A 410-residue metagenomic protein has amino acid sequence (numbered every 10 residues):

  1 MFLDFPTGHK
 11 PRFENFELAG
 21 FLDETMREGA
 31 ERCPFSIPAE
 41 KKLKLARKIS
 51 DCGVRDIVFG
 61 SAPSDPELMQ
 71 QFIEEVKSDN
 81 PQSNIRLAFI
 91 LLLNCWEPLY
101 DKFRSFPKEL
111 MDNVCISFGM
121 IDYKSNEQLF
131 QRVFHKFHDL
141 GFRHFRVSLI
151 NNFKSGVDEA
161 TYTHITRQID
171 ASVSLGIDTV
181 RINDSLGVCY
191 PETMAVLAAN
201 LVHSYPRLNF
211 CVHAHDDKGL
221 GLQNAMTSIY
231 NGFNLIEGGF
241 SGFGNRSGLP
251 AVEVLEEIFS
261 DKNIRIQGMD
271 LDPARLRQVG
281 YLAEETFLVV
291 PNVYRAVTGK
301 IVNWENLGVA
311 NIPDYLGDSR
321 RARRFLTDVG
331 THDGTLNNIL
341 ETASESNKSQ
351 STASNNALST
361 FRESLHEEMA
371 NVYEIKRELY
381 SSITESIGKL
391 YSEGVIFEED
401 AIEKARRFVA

Functional and structural regions predicted by a protein language model:
M1-C95, N337, E341-T342, S346-T352 (+1 more regions): N-terminal capping/small domains of soluble enzymes
M1-T25, R265, M269-A410: A mid-to-C-terminal "edge-of-domain" accessory segment
K10-P34, C115-F118, H138-G156, N200-N209: N-terminal small/glycine-rich loop or linker at the start of catalytic domains across soluble metabolic enzymes
E28, R32-C33, P63-P66, C95-W96 (+5 more regions): Short, small-residue-enriched loops and turns at beta-alpha junctions that line or gate enzyme active sites
A46, Y100, F134, I169 (+2 more regions): Generic hydrophobic/aromatic pocket-lining and core-packing "Φ" positions
S50, D56, S61-R167: Active-site beta->alpha loop and helix N-cap motifs at the rims of alpha/beta catalytic domains
G53, V76-Q82, P107-V114, G141 (+3 more regions): Glycine-enriched alpha-helix->loop->beta-strand junction motifs that scaffold or abut catalytic
I182-W304, A310: Catalytic alpha/beta core domains of metabolic enzymes, predominantly
